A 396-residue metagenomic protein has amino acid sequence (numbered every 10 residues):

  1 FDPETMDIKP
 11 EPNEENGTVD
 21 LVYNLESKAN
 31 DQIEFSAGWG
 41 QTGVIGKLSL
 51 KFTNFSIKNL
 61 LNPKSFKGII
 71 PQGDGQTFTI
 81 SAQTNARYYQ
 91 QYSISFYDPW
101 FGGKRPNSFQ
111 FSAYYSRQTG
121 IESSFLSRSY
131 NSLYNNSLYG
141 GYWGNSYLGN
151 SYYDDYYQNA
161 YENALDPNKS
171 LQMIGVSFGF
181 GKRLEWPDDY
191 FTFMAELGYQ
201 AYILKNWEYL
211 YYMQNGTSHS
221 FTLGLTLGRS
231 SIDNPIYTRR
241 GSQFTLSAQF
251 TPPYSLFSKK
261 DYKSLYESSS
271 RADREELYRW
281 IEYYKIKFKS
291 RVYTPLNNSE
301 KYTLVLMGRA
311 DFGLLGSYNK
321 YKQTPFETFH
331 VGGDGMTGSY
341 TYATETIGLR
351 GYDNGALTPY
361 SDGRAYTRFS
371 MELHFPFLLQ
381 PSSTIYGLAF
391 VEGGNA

Functional and structural regions predicted by a protein language model:
F1-Y237, S242-Q243, I347-R350: Gram-negative/organellar outer-membrane beta-barrel architecture
G17, D31-G40, K51, K205 (+2 more regions): C-terminal outer-membrane beta-barrel translocator/porin domains of Gram-negative envelope proteins and their
